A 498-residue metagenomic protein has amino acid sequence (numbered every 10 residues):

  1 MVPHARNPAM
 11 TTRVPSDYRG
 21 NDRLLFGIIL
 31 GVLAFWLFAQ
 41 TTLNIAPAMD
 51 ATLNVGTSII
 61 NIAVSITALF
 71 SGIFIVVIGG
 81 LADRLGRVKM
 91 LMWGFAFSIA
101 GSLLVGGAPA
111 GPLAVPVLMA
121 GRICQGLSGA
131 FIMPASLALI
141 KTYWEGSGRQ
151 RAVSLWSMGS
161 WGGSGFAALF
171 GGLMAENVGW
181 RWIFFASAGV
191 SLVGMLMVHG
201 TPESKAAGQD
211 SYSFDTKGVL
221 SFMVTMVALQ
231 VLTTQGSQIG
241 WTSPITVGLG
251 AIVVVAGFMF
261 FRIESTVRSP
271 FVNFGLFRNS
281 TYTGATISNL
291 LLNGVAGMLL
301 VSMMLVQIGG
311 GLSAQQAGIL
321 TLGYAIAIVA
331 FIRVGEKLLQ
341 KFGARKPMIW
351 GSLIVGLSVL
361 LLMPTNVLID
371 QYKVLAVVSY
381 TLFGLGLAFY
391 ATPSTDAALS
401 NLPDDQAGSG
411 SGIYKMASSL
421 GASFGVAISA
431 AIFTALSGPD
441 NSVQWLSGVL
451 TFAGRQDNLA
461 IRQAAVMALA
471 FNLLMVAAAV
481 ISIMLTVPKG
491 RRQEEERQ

Functional and structural regions predicted by a protein language model:
M1-L37, A51: Cytosolic juxtamembrane N-terminal segment immediately preceding the first transmembrane helix of multi-pass
L25-F38, T42-N44, P244-L249, S265-D440 (+1 more regions): 12-transmembrane solute porter fold
I45-I73, L113-M119, Q315-I319: Extracellular/periplasmic helix-loop-helix junction of adjacent transmembrane segments in MFS-like secondary
A46, G163-A175, L229, M303 (+2 more regions): Small-residue (Gly/Pro/Ala) motifs that create kinks and tight helix-helix packing interfaces
A48, G79-G80, R84, L173 (+1 more regions): Membrane-interface helix termini in secondary transporters
S65-G79, M133-L137, L322-G335: Central cavity-lining transmembrane alpha-helices of secondary-active solute carriers, predominantly the Major
I75, D83-K217: Helix-loop-helix hairpins in multi-pass membrane proteins, especially solute transporters
E176-N289, V295, L312, L320: Hydrophobic transmembrane-helix bundles of small-molecule transporters
